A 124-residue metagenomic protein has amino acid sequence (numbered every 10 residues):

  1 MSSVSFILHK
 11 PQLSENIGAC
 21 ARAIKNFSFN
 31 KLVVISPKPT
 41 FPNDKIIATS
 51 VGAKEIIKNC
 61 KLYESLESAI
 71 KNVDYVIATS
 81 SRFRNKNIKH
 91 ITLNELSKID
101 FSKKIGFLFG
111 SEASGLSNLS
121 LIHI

Functional and structural regions predicted by a protein language model:
S2-S5: Extreme N-terminal starter segment of soluble prokaryotic enzymes
Q12-A19: Amphipathic alpha-helical repeat scaffolds
R22-K25: Short, solvent-exposed amphipathic alpha-helical segments in soluble enzyme and RNA/protein-processing domains
K31-P37: Short internal beta-strands
T40: Active-site-adjacent beta->alpha loops and helix N-cap segments on the catalytic face of soluble alpha/beta enzymes
D44-N118: S-adenosyl-L-methionine/SAH cofactor-binding core of RNA-modifying enzymes
I122-I124: Conserved small/polar residues in nucleotide/adenosyl-binding loops
